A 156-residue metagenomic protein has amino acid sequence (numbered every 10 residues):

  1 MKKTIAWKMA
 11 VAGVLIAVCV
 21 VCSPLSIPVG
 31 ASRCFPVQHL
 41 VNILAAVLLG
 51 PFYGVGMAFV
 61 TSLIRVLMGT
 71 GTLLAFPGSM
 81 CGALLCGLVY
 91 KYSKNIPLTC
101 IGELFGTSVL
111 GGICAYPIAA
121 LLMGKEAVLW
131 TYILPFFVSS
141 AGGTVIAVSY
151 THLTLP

Functional and structural regions predicted by a protein language model:
M1-L153: Loop-helix junctions at membrane interfaces
